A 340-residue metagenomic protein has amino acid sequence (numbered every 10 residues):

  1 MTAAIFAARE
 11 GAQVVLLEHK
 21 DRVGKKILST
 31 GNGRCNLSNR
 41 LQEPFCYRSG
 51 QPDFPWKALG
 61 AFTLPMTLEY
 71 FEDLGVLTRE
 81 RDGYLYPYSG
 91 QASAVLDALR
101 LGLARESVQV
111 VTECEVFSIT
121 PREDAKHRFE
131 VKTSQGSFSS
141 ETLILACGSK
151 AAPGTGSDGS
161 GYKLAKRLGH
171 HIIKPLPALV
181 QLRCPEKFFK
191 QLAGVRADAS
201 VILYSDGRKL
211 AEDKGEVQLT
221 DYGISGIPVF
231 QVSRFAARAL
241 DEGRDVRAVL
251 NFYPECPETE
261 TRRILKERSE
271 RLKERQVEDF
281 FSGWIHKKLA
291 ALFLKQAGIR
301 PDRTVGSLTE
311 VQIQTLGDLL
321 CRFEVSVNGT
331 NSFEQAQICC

Functional and structural regions predicted by a protein language model:
A8-N32: Glycine-rich FAD pyrophosphate-binding loop
L17, V116, F138-G154, A165-K166 (+1 more regions): Short hydrophobic core segments
D21-V23, L28-S29, L37-P44, L77 (+2 more regions): An anion/pyrophosphate-binding glycine-rich loop and adjacent beta-alpha core in soluble alpha-beta enzymes
N32-D82: Glycine-rich active-site loop/strand segments that organize a redox cofactor
A61-T142: Feature captures the FAD/FMN-dependent oxidoreductase FAD-binding
S89-S93, L179-K187, G329-C340: Flavin (FAD/FMN) cofactor-binding core of flavoprotein oxidoreductases
T112, A291-C340: A glycine-rich dinucleotide-binding beta-alpha-beta segment and adjacent secondary-structure elements that constitute
T142-F188: Glycine-rich loop(s) and the adjacent beta-strand/alpha-helix scaffold that form part
